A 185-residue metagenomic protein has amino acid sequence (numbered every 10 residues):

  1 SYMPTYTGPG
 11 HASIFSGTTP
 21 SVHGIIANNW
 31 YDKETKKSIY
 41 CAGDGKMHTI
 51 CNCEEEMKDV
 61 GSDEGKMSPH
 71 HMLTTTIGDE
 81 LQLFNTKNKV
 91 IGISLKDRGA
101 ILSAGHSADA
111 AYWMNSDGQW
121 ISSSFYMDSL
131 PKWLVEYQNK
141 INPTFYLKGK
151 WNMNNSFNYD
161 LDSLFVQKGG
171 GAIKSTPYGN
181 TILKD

Functional and structural regions predicted by a protein language model:
S1-S13, G92-I101: Short, solvent-exposed turn/loop segments enriched in Gly/Ser/Thr/Pro and often Arg
S13-T19: Conserved beta strand-loop-helix elements of the APE1-like EEP
T19, G24-D185: His/Asp/Glu-rich, glycine-adjacent segments that coordinate divalent cations and/or stabilize oxyanion chemistry on
